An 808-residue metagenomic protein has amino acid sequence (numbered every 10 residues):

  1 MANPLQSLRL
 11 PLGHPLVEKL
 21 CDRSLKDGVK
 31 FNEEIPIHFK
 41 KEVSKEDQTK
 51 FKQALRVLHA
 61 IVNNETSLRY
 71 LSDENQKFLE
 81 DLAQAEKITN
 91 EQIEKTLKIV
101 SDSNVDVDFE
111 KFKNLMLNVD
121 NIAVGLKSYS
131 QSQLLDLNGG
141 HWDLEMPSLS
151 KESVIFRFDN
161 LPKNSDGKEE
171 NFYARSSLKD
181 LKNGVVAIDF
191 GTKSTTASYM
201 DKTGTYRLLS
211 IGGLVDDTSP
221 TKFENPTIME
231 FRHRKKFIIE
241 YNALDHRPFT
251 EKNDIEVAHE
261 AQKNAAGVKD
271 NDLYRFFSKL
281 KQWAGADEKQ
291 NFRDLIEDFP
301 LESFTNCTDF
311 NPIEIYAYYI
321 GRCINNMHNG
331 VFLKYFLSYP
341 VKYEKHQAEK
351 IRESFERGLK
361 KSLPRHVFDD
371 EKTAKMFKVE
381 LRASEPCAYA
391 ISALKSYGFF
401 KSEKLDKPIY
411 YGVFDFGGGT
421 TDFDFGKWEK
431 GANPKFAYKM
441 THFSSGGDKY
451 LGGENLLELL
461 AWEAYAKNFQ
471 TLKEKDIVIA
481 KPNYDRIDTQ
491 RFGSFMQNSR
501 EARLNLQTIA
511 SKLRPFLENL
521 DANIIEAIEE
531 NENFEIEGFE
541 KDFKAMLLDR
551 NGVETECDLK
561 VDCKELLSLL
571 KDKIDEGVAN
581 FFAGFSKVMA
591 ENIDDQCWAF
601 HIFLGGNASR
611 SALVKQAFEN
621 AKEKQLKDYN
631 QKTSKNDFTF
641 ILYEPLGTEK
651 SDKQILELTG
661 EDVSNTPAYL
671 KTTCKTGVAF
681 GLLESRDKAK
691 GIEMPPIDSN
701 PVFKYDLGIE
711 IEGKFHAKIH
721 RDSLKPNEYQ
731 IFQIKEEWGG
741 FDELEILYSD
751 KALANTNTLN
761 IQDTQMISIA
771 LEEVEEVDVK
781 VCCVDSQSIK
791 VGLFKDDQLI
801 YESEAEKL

Functional and structural regions predicted by a protein language model:
A2, R9, G13-V17, C21-K26 (+6 more regions): Conserved phosphate-binding loops in N-terminal lobes of ATP-dependent enzymes of the actin/Hsp70/sugar-kinase
F109-F158, L472-Q490, K632-D778: Acidic, glycine/GT-rich loop-and beta-edge segments that sit at the periphery of enzyme/chaperone cores
N121-L144, E260-I313, R500, L504 (+1 more regions): Long, low-complexity, polar/charged, intrinsically disordered or flexibly structured peripheral segments
R157-N183, E371, K375-F414, G677-I692: Conserved phosphate-binding catalytic cores of ATP/NTP-utilizing and phosphoryl-transfer enzymes
K163-L178, P312-H328, A390-S402, N551-A599 (+1 more regions): Phosphate/ATP-binding catalytic cores across multiple sugar-kinase/actin-like superfamilies, primarily ASKHA
L178-Y206, G398-F436: Gly/Thr-rich phosphate-binding beta-strand-loop-beta motif of the actin/hexokinase/Hsp70
L209-R275, V341, G426-C557, G606 (+3 more regions): Phosphate-binding glycine-rich/basic clefts of nucleotide- and phosphate-handling proteins, predominantly
K334-K350, Q596-F618: Glycine-rich phosphate-binding loops at beta-strand->alpha-helix junctions
